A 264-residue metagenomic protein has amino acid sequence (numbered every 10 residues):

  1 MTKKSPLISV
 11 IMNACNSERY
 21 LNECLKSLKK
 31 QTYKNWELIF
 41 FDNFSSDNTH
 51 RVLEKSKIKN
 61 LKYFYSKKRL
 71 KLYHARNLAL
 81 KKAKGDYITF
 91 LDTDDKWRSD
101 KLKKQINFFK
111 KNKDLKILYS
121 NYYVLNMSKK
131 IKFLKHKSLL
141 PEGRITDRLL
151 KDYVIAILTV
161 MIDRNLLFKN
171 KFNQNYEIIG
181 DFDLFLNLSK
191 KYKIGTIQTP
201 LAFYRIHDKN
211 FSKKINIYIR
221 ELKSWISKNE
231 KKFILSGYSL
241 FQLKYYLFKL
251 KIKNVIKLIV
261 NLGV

Functional and structural regions predicted by a protein language model:
M1-K29: N-proximal low-complexity "stem/linker" segments adjacent to membrane-targeting elements
R19-N22, D47-K55, K96, D100: Acidic helix N-cap motif at the loop->helix transition within catalytic regions of sugar-transfer enzymes
S27, D42-R51, D92: A conserved acidic beta->alpha catalytic loop
W36-F44, F64-S66, T93: Short beta-strand/loop segment that forms part of the nucleotide-sugar
S66-A83, K104: Glycine-rich, basic loop-to-helix element that forms the pyrophosphate-binding segment of sugar-nucleotide handling
I88: Short aromatic/hydrophobic "clamp" motif used to bind/position activated sugar donors
D100-K132: Conserved donor NDP-sugar-binding/catalytic core segment of glycosyltransferases
S138-Y218, L222-W225: Conserved nucleotide-sugar donor-binding catalytic segment
